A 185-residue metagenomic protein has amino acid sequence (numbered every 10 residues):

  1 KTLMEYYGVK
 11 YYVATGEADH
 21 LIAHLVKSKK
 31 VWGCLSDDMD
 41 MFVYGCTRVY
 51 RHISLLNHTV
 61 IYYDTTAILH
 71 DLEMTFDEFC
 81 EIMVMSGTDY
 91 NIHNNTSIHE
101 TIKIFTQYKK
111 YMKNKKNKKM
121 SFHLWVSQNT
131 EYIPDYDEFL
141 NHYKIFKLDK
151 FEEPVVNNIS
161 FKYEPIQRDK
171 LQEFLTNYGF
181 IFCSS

Functional and structural regions predicted by a protein language model:
K1-E17, L21-L25: Noncatalytic, basic helical substrate-engagement surface that gates or grips nucleic-acid strands
K10, V49-I53, T101, H142-I145: Generic preference for hydrophobic/aromatic residues in regular secondary structure cores
K10-A14, V31, D71, Y163: Short amphipathic alpha-helical molecular recognition features
T15, D37, N94-T96: Short loop/turn and capping residues at structural boundaries
E17, M39-D40, S54-V60: Short, acidic/turn-prone active-site loops that include or flank metal/cofactor- and phosphate-binding residues
I22-I53: Acidic, metal-binding active-site segment of PIN/NYN-like and related structure-specific nucleases
H58-S185: Non-catalytic nucleic-acid-binding/docking modules located in mid-to-C-terminal regions of nucleic-acid enzymes
